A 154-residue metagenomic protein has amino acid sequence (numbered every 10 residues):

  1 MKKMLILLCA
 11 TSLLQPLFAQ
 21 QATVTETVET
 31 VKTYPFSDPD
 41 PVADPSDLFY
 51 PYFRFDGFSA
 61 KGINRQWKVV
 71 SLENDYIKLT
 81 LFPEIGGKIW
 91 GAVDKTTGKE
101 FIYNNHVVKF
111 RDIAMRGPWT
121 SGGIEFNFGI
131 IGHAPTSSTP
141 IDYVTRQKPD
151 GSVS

Functional and structural regions predicted by a protein language model:
M4-L13: Sec-dependent N-terminal signal peptides
L14-A19: Sec/Tat signal peptide C-region and signal peptidase I cleavage site
Q20-S154: Surface-exposed acidic/polar loop and edge beta-strand patches at domain peripheries
